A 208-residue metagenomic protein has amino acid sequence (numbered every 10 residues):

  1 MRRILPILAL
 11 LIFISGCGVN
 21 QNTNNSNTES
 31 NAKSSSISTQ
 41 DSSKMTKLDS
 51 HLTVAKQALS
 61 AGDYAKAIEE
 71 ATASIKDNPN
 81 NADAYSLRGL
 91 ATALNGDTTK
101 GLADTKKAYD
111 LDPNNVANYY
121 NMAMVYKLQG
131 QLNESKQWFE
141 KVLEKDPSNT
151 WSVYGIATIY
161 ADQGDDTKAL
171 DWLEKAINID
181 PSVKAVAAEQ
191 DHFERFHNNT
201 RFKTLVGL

Functional and structural regions predicted by a protein language model:
K44-D83, L94: Alpha-helical segment of the N-proximal tetratricopeptide repeat
L59, S86, T92-A93, K127 (+1 more regions): Position-specific recognition of the canonical hydrophobic site in helix A of tetratricopeptide repeat
A61-E70, L94-K107, Q129-K141, G164-W172 (+1 more regions): Structural signature of tandem alpha-helical TPR/SEL1-like repeats, specifically the intra-repeat loop/turn
D77, L111, K145, I179-D180: Structural marker of alpha-solenoid helical repeat scaffolds
L87, N121, G155, E189-Q190: Canonical tetratricopeptide repeat
